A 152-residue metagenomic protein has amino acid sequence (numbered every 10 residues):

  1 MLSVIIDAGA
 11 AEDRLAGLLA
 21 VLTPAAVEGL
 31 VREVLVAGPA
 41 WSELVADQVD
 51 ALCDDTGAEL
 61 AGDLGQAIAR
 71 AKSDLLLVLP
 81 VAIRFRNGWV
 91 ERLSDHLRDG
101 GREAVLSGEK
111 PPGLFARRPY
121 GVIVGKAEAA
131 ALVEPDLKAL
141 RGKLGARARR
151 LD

Functional and structural regions predicted by a protein language model:
M1-I5, E33: Cell-envelope/extracellular polymer assembly enzymes that use nucleotide-activated donors
A10-A26: Short, well-formed alpha-helical segments that are part of the catalytic scaffolds of diverse glycosyltransferases
V34-V45: A conserved acidic beta->alpha catalytic loop
D50-C53: Short, structured coil segments at secondary-structure junctions
G57-A71: Glycine-rich, basic loop-to-helix element that forms the pyrophosphate-binding segment of sugar-nucleotide handling
L76: Short aromatic/hydrophobic "clamp" motif used to bind/position activated sugar donors
I83-L114: Conserved donor NDP-sugar-binding/catalytic core segment of glycosyltransferases
A129-D152: C-terminal catalytic/acceptor-binding lobe
